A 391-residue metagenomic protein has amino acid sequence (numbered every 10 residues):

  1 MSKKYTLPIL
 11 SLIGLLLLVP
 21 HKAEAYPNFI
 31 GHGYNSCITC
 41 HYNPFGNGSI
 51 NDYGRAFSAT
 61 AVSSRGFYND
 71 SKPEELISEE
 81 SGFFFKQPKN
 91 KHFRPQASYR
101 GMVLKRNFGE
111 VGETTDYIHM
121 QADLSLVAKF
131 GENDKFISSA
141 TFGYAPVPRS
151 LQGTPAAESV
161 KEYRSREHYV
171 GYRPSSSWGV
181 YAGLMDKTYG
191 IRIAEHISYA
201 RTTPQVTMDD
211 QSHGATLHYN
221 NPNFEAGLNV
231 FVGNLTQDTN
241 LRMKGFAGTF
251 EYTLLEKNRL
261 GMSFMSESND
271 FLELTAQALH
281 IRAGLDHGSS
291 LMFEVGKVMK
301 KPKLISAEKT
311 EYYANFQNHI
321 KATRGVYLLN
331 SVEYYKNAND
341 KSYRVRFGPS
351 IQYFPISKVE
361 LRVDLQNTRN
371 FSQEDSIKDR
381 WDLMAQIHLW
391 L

Functional and structural regions predicted by a protein language model:
Y34-P44: The canonical Cys-X-X-Cys-His
S36, K378-L391: Outer-membrane beta-barrel "beta-signal"
P73-E110, F136, W178-V180, N258: Transmembrane beta-strand segments of Gram-negative outer membrane beta-barrel proteins
K91, E113-A122, K161-R166, D209-H213 (+6 more regions): Residues that define the transmembrane beta-barrel architecture of outer-membrane proteins
K91, M102-A122, L126-S176, I191-P204: Surface-exposed loop and membrane-interface regions of Gram-negative outer-membrane beta-barrel proteins
F93, E132-S138, S177-V180, Y189 (+5 more regions): Repeated loop/turn-to-beta-strand initiation elements of outer-membrane beta-barrel proteins
V147-E167, S175-E251, L255, R259-S263 (+2 more regions): Surface-exposed coil loops of outer-membrane beta-barrel proteins
N223, L241, G248-A338: Detector for outer-membrane/organellar transmembrane beta-barrel domains, recognizing the amphipathic beta-strand
